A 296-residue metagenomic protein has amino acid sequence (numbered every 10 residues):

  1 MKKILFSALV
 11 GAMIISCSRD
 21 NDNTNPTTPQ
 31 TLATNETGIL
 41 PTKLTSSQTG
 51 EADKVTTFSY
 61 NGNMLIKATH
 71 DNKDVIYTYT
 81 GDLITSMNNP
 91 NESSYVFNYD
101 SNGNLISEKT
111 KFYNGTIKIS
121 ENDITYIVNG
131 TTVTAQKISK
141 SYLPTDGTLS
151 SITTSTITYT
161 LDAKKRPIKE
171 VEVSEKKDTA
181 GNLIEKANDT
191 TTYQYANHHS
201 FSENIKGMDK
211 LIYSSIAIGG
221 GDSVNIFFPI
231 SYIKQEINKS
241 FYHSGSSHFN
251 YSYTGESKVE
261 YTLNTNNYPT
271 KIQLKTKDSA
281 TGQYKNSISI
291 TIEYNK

Functional and structural regions predicted by a protein language model:
K2-A8: Sec-dependent signal peptide recognition, specifically the positively charged N-region followed immediately by
G11-A12: Repetitive helical segments and hydrophobic/amphipathic motifs
I15-S16: C-terminal motif of bacterial Sec signal peptides marking the signal peptidase cleavage site
D20-K296: Buried hydrophobic residues that stabilize the cores of well-folded domains
